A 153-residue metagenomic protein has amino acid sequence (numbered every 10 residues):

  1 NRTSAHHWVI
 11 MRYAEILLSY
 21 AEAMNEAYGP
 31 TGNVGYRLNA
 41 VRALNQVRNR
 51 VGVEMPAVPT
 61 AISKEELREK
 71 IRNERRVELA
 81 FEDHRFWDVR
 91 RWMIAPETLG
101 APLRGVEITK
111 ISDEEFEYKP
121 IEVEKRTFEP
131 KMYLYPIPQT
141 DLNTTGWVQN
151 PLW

Functional and structural regions predicted by a protein language model:
N1-W153: Acidic/polar-rich alpha-helix caps and helix-coil junctions
